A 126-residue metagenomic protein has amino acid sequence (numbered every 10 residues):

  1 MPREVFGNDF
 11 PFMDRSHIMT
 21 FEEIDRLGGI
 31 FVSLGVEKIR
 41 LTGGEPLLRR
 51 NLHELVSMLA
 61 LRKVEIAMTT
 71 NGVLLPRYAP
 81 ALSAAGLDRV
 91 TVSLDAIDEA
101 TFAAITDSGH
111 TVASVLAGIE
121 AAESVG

Functional and structural regions predicted by a protein language model:
M1-M19: Canonical Radical SAM [4Fe-4S] cluster-binding loop centered on the CxxxCxxC motif and its immediate flanking residues
I18-R40, L48-G126: Radical SAM/AdoMet-radical enzyme domain recognition
E45: Conserved G/P- and acidic residue-centered "switch" motifs that form tight phosphate/ATP-binding loops in soluble
